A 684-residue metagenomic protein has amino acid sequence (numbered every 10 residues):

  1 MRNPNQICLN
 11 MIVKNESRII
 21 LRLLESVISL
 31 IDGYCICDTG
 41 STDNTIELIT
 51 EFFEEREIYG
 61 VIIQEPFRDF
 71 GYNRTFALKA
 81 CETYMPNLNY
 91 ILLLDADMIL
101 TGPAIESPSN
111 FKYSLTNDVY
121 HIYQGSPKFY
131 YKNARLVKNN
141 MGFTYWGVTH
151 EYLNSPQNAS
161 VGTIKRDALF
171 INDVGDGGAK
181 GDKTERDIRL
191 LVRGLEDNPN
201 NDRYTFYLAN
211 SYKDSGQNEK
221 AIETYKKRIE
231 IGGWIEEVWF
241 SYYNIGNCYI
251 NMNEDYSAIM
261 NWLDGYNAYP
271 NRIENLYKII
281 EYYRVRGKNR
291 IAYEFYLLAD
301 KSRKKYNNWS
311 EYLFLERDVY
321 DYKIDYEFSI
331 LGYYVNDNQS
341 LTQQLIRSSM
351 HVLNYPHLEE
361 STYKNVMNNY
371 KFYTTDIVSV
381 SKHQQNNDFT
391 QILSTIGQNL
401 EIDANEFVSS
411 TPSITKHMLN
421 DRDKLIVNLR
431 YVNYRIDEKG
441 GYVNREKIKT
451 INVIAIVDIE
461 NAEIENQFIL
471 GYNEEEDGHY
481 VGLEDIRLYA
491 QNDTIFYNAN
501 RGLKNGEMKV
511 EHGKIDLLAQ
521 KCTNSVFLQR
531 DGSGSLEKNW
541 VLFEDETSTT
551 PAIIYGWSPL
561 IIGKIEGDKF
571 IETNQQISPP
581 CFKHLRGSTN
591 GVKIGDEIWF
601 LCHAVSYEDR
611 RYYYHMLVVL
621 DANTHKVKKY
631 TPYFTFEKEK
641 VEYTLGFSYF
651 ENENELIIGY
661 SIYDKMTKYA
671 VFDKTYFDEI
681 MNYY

Functional and structural regions predicted by a protein language model:
N10-G33: Short, well-formed alpha-helical segments that are part of the catalytic scaffolds of diverse glycosyltransferases
S26, L30, Y34-I49, P66-F67 (+1 more regions): A conserved acidic beta->alpha catalytic loop
T50-A80: Conserved donor nucleotide-binding strand/loop of the catalytic core
G71-K79, M85-L93, M98-E223, K227 (+1 more regions): Catalytic-site signature of metal-activated, phosphate-bearing donor transferases, centered on the GT-A/GT-A-like
S215, M252, R286, V335-N336: Structural motif corresponding to the intra-repeat A-B loop/turn of tetratricopeptide repeats
A221, A258, A292, L341-L345: Single-residue signature of alpha-solenoid repeat helices
L276, I377-Y684: Beta-propeller domains
